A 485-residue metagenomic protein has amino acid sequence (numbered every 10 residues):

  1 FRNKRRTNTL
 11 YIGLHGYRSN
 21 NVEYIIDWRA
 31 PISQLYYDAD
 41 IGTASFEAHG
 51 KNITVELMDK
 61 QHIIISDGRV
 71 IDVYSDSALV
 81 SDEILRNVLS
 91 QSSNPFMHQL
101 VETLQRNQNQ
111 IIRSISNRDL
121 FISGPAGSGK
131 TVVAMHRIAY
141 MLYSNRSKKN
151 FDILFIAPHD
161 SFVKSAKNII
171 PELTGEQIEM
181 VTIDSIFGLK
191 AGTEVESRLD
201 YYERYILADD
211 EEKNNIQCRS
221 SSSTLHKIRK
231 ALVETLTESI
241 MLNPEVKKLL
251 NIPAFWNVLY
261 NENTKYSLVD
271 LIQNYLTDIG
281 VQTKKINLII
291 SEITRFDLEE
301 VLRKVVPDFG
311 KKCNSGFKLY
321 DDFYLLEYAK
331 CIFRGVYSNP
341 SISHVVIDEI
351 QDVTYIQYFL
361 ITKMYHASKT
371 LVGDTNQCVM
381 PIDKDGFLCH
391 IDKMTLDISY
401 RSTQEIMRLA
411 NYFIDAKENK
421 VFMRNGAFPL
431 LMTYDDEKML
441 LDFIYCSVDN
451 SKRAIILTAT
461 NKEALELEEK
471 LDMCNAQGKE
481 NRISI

Functional and structural regions predicted by a protein language model:
F1-N87: N-terminal accessory nucleic-acid engagement/regulatory domains that precede and modulate ATP-driven motor cores
E102-S114: Pre-Walker A adenine-sensing motif
S116-L120: Pre-Walker A (Motif I) flank of P-loop NTPase domains
I122-G124, F155: Hydrophobic anchor at the beta1->P-loop junction of P-loop NTPases
G127: Walker A (P-loop) phosphate-binding loop of P-loop NTPases
K130-T131: Conserved lysine of the Walker
L142-V346, Q351-L360, A367-S368, N376 (+1 more regions): Alpha-helical nucleic-acid-binding subdomain of P-loop helicases immediately C-terminal to the Walker A/P-loop
F151, D160-I186, G192-D200, G310 (+2 more regions): Conserved helicase motor core of SF1/SF2 NTP-dependent helicases
